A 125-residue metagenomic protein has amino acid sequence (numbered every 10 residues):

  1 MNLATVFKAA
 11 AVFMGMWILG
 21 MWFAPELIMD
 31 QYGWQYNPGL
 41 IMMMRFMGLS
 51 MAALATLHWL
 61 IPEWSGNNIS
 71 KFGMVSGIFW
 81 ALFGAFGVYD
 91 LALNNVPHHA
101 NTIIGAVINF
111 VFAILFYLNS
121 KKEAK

Functional and structural regions predicted by a protein language model:
M1-V12, I69-S76: Interfacial segments of alpha-helical transmembrane regions
L3-V6, M14-I41: Membrane-helix boundary elements
M16-W17, L40-P62, V75-L82: Core segments of alpha-helical transmembrane spans in multipass integral membrane proteins
G33-I41, K71, V96-A106: Non-cytosolic membrane-interface motifs at loop->transmembrane helix junctions
T56-S70, L91: Juxtamembrane helix-break-helix junctions at the cytosolic face of small multi-pass alpha-helical membrane proteins
E63, A85-T102, N119: Membrane-helix boundary connector in multi-pass membrane proteins
F72-G87, I108-F112: Hydrophobic alpha-helical membrane segments
N109-K125: Membrane-water interface at the C-terminal end of transmembrane alpha helices
